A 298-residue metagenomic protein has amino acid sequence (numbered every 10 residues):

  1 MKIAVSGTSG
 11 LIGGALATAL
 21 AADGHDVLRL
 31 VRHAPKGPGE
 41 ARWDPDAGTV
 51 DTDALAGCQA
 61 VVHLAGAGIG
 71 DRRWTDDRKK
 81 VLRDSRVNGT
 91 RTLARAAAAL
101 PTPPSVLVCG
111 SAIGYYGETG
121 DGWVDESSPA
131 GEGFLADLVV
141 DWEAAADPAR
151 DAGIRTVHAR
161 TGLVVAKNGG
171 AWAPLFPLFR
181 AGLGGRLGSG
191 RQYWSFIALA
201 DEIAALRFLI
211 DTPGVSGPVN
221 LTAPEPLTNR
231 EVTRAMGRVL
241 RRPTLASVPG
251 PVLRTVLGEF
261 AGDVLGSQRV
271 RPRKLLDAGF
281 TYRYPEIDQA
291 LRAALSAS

Functional and structural regions predicted by a protein language model:
I3-D23: N-terminal Rossmann NAD(P)H-binding glycine-rich loop of SDR-like oxidoreductase domains
P35, G39-G89: NAD(P)H-binding glycine-rich loop region in Rossmannoid oxidoreductase-like domains and their noncatalytic homologs
K79-V81, R91-G133: Conserved Rossmann-fold NAD(P)-dependent oxidoreductase catalytic core, especially the SDR/UDP-sugar
S111, A144-K167: Conserved beta-loop-beta element that borders a ligand/cofactor-binding pocket
V140, A152-I154, V165-P174, L209-V219: Glycine/proline-rich active-site loop of Rossmann-fold NAD(P)-dependent oxidoreductases
F176-G184, Q192-P226: Alpha-helical substrate-binding/gating segment
L209-E259, R292-S298: Mid/C-terminal beta-alpha module of Rossmann-like enzyme folds, strongest in SDR-family dehydrogenases/epimerases
G262-S298: C-terminal amphipathic/interface module of NAD(P)-dependent oxidoreductases and related NAD-binding regulators
